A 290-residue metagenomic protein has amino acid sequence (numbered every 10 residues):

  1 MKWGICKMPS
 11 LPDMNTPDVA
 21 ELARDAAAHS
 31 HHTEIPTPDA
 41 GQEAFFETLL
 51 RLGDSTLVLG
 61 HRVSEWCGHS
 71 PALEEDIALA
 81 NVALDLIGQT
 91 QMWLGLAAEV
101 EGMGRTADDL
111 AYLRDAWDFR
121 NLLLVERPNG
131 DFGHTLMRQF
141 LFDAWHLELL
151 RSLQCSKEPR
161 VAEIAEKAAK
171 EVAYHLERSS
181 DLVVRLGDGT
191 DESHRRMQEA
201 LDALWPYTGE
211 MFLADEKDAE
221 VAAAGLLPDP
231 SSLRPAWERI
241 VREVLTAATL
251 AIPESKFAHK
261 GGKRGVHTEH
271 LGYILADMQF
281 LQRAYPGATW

Functional and structural regions predicted by a protein language model:
T16, A83-L113, S180-L182: Conserved alpha-helical segments that form or flank metal/cofactor-binding pockets of metalloenzymes
S30-E47, L113-Q139, S156, L186-T190 (+1 more regions): Acidic/His metal-coordination segments adjacent to aromatic residues that form catalytic metal sites in metalloenzymes
A44-R51, S70-Q89, T135, R160-V172: Alpha-helical scaffold segments that form or flank carboxylate-/histidine-based iron centers
L59-N81, H146-V161: Helix-loop segments that flank and shape redox-cofactor active sites
L124-R178: Internal, conserved structured core segments that host functional sites
R195-W290: Extended, helix-rich structural scaffolds rather than catalytic motifs
